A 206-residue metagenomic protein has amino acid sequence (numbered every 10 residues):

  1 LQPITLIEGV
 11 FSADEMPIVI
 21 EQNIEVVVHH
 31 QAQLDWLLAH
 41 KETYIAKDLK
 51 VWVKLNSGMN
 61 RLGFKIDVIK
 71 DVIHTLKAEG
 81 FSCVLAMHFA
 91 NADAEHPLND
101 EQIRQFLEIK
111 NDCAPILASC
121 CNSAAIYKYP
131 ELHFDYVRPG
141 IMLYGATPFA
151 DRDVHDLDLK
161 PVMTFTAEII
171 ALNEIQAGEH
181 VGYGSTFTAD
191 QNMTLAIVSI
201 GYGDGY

Functional and structural regions predicted by a protein language model:
L1-I24, V28-L37, K128: N-terminal active-site wall of soluble small-molecule enzyme domains
L1-I7, L38, H180, M193-V198: Short intrinsically disordered, low-complexity coil segments enriched in acidic
E8, S57, L62, P139 (+2 more regions): Short glycine-rich loop/turn motifs that provide flexible caps or phosphate-binding loops at active sites
F11, A90, Y202: Short, glycine/serine-rich, charged loops/turns that create anion-binding and catalytic segments at active sites
Q22, V154-D156, Y183-T188: Short intrinsically disordered coil segments
V26, V53, M87, V198-I200: Preference for bulky hydrophobic residues occupying beta-strand positions in well-ordered beta-sheet regions
L34-K50, N56-Q176: Active-site loop/helix belt of alpha/beta enzymes
V162-Y206: Functionally critical, mid-to-C-terminal surface segments that flank or help form catalytic/ligand
